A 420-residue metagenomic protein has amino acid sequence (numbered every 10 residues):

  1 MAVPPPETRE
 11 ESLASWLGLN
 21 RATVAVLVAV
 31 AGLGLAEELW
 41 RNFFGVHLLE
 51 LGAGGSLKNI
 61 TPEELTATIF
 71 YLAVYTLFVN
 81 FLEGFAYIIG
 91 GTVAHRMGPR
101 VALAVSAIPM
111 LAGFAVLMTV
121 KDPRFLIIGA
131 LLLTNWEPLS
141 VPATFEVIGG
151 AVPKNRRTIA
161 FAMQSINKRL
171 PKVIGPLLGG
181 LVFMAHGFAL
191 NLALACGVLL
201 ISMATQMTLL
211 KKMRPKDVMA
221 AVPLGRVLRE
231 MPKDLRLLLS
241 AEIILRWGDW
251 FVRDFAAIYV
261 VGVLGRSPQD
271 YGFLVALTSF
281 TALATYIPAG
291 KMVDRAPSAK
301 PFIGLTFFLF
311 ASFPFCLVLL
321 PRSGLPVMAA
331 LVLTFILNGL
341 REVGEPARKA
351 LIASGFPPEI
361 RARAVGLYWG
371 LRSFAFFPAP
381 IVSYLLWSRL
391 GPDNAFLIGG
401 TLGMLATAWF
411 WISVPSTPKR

Functional and structural regions predicted by a protein language model:
A2-N20, L210-I244, D294: Juxtamembrane intracellular "pre-TM" segments in multi-pass secondary transporters
R9-F81, L235-V275: Helix-loop boundary and gating motifs at the non-cytosolic
N80-I88, K172-V173, S279-L283, I287 (+1 more regions): Residue-level signature of mid-helix packing/kink "hotspots" within the transmembrane helices of 12-pass Major
A86-G98, F183, A284-S298, W387: Helix-to-loop junctions at the C-terminal end of transmembrane segments in multipass secondary transporters
V101-V116, C196, P301-C316, G400: Structural signature of the two symmetry-related core transmembrane helices
A130-K168: Cytoplasmic helix-loop-helix junction between adjacent transmembrane helices in 12-TM secondary transporters
G197-K216, W409-V414: C-terminal membrane-cytosol helix-exit motif in multi-pass small-molecule transporters
K300-G344: C-terminal transmembrane helical hairpin of 12-TM major facilitator-type secondary transporters
